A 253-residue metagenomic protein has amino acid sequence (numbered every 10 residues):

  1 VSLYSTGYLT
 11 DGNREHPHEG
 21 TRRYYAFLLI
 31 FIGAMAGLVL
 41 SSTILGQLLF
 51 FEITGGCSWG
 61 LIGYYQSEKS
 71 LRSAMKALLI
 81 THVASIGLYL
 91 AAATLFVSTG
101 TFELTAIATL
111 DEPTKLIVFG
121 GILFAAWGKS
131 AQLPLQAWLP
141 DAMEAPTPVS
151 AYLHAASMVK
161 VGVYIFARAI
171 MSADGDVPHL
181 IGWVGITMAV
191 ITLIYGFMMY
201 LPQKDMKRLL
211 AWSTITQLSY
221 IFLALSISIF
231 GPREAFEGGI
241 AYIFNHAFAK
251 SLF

Functional and structural regions predicted by a protein language model:
S2-Q47, G56-F253: Hydrophobic transmembrane alpha-helices and their helix-loop junctions in integral membrane proteins
